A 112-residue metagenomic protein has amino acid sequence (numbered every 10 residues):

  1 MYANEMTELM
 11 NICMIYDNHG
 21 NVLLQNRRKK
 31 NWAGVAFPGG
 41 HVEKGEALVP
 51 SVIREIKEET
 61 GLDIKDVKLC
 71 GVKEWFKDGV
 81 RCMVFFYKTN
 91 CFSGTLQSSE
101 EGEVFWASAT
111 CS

Functional and structural regions predicted by a protein language model:
M1-V22, P38, C70: Conserved N-terminal beta-strand and adjoining loop/helix that marks the start of the Nudix/MutT-like hydrolase domain
I15, F86-N90, S108: Short, well-ordered beta-strand micro-motif
D17, N21-E58: Conserved Nudix-box catalytic region and its N-terminal flanking loop in Nudix hydrolases and closely related
N21, S93-Q97: Short helix-loop capping/hinge motifs at secondary-structure junctions, enriched in acidic/polar residues
V35, L62, F105: Residues that recognize and position ribonucleotide moieties
G61-G94: Active-site segment of metal-dependent pyrophosphate-handling enzymes, primarily the Nudix hydrolase catalytic core
Q97-S112: NUDIX/MutT-family hydrolases
